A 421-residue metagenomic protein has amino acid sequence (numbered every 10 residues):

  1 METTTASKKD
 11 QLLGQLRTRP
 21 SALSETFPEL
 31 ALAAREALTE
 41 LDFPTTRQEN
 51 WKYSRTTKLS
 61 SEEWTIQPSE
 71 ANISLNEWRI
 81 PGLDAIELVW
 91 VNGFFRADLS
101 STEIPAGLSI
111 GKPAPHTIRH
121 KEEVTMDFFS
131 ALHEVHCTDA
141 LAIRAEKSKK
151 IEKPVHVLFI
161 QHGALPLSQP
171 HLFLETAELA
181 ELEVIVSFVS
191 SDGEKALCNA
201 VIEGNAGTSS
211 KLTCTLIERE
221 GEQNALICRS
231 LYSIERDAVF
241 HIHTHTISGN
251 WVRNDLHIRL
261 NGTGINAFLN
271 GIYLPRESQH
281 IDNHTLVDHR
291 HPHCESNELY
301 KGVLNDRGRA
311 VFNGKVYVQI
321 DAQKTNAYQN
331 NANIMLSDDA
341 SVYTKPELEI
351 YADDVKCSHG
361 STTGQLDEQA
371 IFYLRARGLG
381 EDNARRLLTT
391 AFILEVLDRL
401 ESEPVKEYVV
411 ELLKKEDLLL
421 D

Functional and structural regions predicted by a protein language model:
M1-V201, N205-K211, I217: Short, low-to-moderate order helix/coil transition modules at the start of elongated helical scaffolds
P115-L379, I393, L397-D421: Conserved beta-strand/loop scaffold segments within soluble protein domains that form the structured core and edges
